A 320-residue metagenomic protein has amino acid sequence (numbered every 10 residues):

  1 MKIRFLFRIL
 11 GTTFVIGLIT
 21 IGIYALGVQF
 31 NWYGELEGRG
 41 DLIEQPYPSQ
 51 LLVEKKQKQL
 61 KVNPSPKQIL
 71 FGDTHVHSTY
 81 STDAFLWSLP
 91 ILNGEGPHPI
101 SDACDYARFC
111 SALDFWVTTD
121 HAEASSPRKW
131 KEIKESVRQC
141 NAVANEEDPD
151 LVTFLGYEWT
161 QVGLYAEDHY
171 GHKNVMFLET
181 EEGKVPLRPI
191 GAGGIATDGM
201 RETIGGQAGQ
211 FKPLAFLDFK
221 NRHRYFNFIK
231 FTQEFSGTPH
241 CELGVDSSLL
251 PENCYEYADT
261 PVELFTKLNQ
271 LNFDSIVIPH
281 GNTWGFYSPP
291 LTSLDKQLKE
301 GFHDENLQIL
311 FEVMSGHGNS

Functional and structural regions predicted by a protein language model:
M1-I3: N-terminal secretory signal peptides that target proteins for export/translocation
F5-S320: Extended, charged catalytic domains and RNA/DNA-binding interfaces, predominantly in divalent-metal-using enzymes
